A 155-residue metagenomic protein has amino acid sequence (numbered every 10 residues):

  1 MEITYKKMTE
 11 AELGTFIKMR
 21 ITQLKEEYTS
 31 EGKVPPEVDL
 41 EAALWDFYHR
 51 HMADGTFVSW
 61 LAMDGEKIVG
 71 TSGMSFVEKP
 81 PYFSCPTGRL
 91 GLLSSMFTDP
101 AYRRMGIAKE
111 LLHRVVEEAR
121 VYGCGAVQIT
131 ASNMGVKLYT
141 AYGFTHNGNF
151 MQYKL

Functional and structural regions predicted by a protein language model:
M1-A11: Conserved N-terminal entry element of GNAT/NAT acetyltransferase domains
L24-F47: Conserved GNAT-fold acetyl-CoA-binding loop/helix
D46-L61: A short helix-loop-beta-strand connector motif used in the catalytic cores of GNAT acetyltransferases and, in some
S59-L61, K67-F76, L92, F97: Conserved beta-strand in the GNAT
S84-P100, N149-Q152: Conserved acetyl-CoA binding element of GNAT-fold acetyltransferases
L93, A126-I129: Conserved hydrophobic beta-strand within the GNAT/NAT acetyltransferase core sheet that lines the active-site cleft
S95-T98, R104-E117, V121, A141: Conserved acetyl-CoA-binding loop-helix of GNAT-fold acetyltransferases
K109, V121, G125-A126, N133-Y153: Conserved active-site alpha-helix within GNAT-family acetyltransferase domains
